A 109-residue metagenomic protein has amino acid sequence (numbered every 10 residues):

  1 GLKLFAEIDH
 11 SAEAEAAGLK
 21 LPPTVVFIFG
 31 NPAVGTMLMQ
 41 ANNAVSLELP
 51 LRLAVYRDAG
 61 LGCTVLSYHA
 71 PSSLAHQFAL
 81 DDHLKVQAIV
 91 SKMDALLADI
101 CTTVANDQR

Functional and structural regions predicted by a protein language model:
G1-R109: Feature detects long, helix-prone N-terminal segments enriched in hydrophobes
